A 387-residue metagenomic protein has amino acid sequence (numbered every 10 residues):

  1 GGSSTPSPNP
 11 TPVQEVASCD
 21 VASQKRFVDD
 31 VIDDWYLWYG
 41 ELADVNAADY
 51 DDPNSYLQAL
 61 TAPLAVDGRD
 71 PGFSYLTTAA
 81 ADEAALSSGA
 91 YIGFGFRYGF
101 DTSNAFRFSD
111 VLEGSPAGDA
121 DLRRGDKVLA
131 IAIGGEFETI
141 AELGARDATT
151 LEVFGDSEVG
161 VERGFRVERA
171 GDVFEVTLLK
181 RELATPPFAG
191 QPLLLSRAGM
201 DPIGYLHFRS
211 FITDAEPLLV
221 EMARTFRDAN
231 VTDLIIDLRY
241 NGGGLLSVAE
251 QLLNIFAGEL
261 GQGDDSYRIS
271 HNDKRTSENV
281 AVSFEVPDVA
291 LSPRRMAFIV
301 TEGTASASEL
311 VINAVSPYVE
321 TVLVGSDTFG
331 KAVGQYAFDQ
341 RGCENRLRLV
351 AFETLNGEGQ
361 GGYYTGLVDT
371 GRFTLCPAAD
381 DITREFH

Functional and structural regions predicted by a protein language model:
G1-S3: N-terminal Sec signal peptide cleavage junction
P6-L234, V248: Flexible, low-complexity junctional segments that flank or bridge functional domains
G199-L206, T213-D233, N241-H387: C-terminal "post-core" interaction segments
